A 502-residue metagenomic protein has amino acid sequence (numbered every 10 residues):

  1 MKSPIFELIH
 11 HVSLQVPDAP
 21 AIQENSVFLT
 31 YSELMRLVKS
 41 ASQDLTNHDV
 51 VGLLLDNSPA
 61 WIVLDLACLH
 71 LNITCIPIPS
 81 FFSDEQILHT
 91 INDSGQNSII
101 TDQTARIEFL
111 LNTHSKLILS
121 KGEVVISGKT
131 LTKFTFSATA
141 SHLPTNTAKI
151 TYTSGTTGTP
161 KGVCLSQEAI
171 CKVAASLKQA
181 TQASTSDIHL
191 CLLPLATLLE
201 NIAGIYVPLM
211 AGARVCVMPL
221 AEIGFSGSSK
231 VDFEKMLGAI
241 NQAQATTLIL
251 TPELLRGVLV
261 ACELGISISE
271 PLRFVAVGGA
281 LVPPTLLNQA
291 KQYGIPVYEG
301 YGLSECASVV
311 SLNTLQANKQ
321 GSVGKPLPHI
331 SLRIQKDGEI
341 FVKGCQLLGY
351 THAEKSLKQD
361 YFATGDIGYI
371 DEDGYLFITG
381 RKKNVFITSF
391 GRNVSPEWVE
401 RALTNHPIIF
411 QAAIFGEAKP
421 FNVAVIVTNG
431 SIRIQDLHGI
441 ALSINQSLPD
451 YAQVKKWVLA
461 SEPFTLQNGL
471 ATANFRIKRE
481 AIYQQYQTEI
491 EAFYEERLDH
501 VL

Functional and structural regions predicted by a protein language model:
D18-N47, G52, D56-S58, L66 (+3 more regions): Conserved AMP-binding/adenylate-forming core of the ANL superfamily
T30-Y31, A148-K172: Conserved AMP-binding A3 loop
F82, G338, I367-A452, K456 (+1 more regions): AMP-binding/adenylate-forming catalytic core of the ANL superfamily
T132-Y152, T159, Q182-I188: Conserved pre-ATP/AMP-binding loop-to-beta segment of ANL
C171-I188, L195-T247, P252-R256, A261-E263: Conserved AMP-binding/adenylation subdomain of ANL enzymes
A211-A213, G238-I240, A245-I249, L259-N318: Gly/Ser/Thr-rich phosphate-binding loop
S322, P326, Q335-D360, Y375 (+1 more regions): Conserved ATP/PPi-binding loop(s) of AMP-dependent carboxylate-activating enzymes
Q411-I414, N445-L502: Conserved C-terminal "lid"/linker of ANL adenylate-forming enzymes
